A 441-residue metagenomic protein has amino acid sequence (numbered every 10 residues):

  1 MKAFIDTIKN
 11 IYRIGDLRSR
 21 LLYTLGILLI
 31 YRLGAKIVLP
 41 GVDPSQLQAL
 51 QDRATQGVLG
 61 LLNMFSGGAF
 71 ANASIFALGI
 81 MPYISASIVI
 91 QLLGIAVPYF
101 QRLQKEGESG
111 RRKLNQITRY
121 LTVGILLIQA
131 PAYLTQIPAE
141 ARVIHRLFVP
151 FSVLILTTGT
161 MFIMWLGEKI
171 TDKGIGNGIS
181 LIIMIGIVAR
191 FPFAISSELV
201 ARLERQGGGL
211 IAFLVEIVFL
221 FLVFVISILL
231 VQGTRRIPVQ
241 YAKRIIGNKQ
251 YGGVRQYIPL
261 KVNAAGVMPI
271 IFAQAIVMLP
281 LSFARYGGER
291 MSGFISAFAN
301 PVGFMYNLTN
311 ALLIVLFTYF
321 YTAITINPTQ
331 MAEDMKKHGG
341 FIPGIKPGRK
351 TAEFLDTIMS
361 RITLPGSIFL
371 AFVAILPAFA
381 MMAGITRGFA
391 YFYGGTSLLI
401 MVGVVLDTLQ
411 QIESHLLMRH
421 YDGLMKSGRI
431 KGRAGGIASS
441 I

Functional and structural regions predicted by a protein language model:
M1-Q104, S109-I441: N-terminal cationic and glycine-rich segments that engage phosphates or anionic surfaces
